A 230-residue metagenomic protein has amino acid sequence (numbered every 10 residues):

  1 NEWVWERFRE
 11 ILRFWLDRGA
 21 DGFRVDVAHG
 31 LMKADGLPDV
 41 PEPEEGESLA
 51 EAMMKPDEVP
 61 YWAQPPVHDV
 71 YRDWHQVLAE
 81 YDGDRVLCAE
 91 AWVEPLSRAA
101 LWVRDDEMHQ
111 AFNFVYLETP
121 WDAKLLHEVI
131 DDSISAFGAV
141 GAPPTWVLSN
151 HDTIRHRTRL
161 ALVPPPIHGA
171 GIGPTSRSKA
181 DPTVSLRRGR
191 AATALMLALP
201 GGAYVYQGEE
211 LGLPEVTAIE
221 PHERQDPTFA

Functional and structural regions predicted by a protein language model:
N1-A230: Active-site and adjacent substrate-binding regions of carbohydrate-active enzymes
